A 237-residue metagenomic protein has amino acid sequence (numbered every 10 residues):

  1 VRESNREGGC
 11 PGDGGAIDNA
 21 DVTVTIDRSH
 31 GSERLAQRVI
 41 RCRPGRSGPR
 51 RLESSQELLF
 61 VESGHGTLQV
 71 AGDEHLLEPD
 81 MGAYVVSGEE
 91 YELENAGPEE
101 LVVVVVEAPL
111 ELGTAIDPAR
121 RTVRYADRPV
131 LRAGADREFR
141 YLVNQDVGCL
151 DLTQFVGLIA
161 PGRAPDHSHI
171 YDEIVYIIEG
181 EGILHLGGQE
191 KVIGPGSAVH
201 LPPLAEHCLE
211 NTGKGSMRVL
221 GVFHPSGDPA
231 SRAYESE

Functional and structural regions predicted by a protein language model:
V1-R34, P98-L152, Y234-E237: A short, N-terminal "cap"/entry segment at the start of jelly-roll beta-barrel domains of the cupin/DSBH fold
N19-I26, A36-E53, T153-H169: Conserved short histidine dyad/triad with adjacent acidic residue
G31, S87-L112, P203-P229: Ligand-binding loop in jelly-roll beta-barrel domains
P49-M81: Extended, compositionally biased flexible segments
S54-T67, I170-I183, G187: Glycine- and acidic-residue-biased ligand/ion/polar-headgroup-sensing regions
G72-G88, G188-P203: Short acidic-glycine-tyrosine-enriched beta hairpin
G134-D166, I170-E173, I178-E181: Surface-exposed interaction/gating patches
